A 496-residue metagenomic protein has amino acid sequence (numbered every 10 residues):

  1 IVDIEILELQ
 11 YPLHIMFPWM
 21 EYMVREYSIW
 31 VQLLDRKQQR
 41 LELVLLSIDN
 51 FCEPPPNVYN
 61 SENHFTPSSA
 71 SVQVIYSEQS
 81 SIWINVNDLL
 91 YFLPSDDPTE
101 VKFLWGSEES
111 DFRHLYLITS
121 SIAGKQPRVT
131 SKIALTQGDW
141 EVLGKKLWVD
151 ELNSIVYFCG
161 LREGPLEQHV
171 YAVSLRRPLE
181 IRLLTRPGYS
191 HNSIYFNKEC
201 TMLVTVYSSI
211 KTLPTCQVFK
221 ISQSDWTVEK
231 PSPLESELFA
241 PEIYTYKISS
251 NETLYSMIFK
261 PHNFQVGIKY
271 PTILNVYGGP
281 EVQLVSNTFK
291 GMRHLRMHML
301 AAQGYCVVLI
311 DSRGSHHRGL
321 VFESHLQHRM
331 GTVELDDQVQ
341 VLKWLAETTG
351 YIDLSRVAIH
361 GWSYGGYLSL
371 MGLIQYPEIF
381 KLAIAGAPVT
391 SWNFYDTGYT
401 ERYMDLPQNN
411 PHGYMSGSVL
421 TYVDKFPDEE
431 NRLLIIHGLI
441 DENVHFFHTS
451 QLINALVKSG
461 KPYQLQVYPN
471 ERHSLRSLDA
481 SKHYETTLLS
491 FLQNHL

Functional and structural regions predicted by a protein language model:
I1-L45, P54-H64, A70-L89, T136-G138 (+8 more regions): Non-catalytic accessory segments flanking enzyme active sites
F17, T185-R186, S190-L496: Serine-hydrolase catalytic core recognition
E26-S28, S120, D353, P377: Secondary-structure transition into beta-strands, especially the periplasmic turns and strand N-termini that construct
I48-C52, S110, I118-G124, R128 (+9 more regions): Alpha/beta-hydrolase-fold serine-hydrolase catalytic core, especially in secreted/extracellular enzymes
Q73, W105, R113-Y116, Q126-P127 (+7 more regions): Acidic/polar loop patches that form or flank catalytic/metal-binding clefts of enzymes that bind anionic ligands
Y91-L93, P127: Catalytic core of nucleotide-sugar-dependent glycosyltransferases
P94-D96, S120, I258-H262: Short, low-complexity Ser/Thr-rich regulatory SLiMs
P94-Y116, V149-L152, C159: Loop/turn-rich, solvent-exposed surfaces of beta-rich toroidal or solenoidal domains
